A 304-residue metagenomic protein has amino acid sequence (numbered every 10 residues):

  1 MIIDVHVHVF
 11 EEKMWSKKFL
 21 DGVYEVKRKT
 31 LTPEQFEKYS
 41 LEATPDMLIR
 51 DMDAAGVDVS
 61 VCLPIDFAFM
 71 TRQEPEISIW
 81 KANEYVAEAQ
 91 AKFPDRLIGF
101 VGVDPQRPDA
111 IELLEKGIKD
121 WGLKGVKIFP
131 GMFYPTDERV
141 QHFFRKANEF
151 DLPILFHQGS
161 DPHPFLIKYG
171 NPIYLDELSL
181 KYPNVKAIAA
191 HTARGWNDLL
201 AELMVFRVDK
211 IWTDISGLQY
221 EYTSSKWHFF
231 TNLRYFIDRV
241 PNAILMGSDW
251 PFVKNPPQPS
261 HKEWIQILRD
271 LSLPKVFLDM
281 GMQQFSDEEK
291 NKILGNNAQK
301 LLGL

Functional and structural regions predicted by a protein language model:
M1, G56-V59, F93-I98, D120-G125 (+4 more regions): Short, well-ordered coil/turn segments that N-cap beta-strands
M1-I77: An N-terminally biased module of ancient metal coordination in phosphate/nucleic-acid-related enzymes
I2-E12, I154-G159, A189-T192: Histidine-centered catalytic micro-motifs
I2-V5, L63, F100-G102, K127 (+3 more regions): Active-site neighborhood of phospho(di)ester-bond hydrolases with catalytic His/Asp-centered motifs
H6, M52, V86, G99 (+9 more regions): Conserved, mostly hydrophobic/aromatic
L63-G170, W212-D214, Q219-E221: Active-site gating/metal-coordination segments in enzymes
P108-I118, D137-F143, P164-K181, G195-F206 (+1 more regions): Distinct, well-ordered alpha-helical segments
K186, A193-L304: H/E-rich (His + Asp/Glu) clusters that bind or coordinate divalent metals
